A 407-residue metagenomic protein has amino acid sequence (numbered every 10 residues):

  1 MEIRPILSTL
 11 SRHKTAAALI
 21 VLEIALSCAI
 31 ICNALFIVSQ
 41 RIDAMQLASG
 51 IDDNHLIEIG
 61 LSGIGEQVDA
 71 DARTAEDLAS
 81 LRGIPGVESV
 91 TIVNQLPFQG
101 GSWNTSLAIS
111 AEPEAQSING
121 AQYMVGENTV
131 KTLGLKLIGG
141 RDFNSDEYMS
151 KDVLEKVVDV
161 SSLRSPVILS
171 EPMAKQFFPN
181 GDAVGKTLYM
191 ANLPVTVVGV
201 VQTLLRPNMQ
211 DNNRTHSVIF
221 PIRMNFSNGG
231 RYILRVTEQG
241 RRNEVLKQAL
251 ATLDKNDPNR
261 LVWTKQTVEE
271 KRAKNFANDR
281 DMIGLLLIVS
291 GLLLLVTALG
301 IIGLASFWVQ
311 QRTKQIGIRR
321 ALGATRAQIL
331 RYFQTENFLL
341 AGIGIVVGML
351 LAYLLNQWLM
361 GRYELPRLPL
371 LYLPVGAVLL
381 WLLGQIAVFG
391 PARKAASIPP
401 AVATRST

Functional and structural regions predicted by a protein language model:
M1, S8, R12, A16 (+3 more regions): Membrane-helix entry/capping segments
E2-I6, G376-T407: C-terminal membrane-exit region of the final transmembrane helix in multipass inner-membrane proteins
R4-S11, T15, L299-L340, S397-T407: Intracellular coupling helices
R12-S39, D279-K314, G342-V347, I386: Hydrophobic alpha-helical transmembrane segments of multi-pass inner-membrane transport and secretion
L26-N54, M360: Alpha-helical transmembrane segments
D43-A72: Membrane-interface junction motifs in transport/secretion proteins
G83-S89, Q95-F276: Mid-to-C-terminal secondary-structure elements that act as membrane-proximal/extracytoplasmic interface segments
L293, K314-M360, V375, L379: Transmembrane alpha-helical interface segments in multi-pass membrane proteins
